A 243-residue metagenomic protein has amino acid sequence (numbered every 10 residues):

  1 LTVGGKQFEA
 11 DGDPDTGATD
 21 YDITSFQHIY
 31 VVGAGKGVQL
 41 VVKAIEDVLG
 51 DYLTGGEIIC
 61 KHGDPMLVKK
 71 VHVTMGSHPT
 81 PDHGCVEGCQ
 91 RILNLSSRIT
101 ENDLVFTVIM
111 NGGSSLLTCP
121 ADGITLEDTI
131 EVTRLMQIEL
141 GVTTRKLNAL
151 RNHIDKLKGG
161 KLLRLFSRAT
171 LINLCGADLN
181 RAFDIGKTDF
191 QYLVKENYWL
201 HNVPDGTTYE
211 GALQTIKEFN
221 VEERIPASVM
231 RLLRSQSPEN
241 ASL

Functional and structural regions predicted by a protein language model:
L1-V108, S114-L243: Non-transmembrane, aqueous-exposed alpha-helical and coiled segments at domain scale
